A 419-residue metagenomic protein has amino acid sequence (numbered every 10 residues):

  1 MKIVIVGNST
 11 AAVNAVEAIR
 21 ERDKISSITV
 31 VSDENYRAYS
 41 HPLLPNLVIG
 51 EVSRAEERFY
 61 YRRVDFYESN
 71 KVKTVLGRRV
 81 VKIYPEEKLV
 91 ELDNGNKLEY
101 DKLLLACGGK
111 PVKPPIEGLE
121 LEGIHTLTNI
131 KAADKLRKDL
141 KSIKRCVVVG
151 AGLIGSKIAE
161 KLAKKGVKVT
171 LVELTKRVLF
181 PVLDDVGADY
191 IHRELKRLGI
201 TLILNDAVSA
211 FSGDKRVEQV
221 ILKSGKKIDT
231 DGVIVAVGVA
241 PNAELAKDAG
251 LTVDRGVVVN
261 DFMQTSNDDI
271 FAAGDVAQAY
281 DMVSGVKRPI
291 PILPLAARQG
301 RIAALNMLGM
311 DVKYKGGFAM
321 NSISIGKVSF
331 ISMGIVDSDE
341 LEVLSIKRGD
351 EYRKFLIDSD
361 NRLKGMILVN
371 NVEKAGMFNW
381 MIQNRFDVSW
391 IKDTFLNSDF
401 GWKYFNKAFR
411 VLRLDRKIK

Functional and structural regions predicted by a protein language model:
M1-K2, N8, E21, V276-G376: Mid-to-C-terminal Rossmann-like scaffold of FAD/NAD(P)H-dependent oxidoreductases
M1-K73, K161-L183: Beta1-alpha1 glycine-rich phosphate/pyrophosphate-binding loop at the start of Rossmann-like nucleotide-binding domains
M1-V4, Y60-V147, I221-K227, I234-A236 (+3 more regions): FAD-binding core/adjacent interface of flavoenzyme oxidoreductases
K2, K226-T252, V328-K407: C-terminal catalytic lobe of FAD-dependent flavoproteins
G7-T10, T128-N129, G150-I154: Glycine-rich Rossmann-fold phosphate-binding loop(s) that bind the pyrophosphate of adenine dinucleotide cofactors
I25-T29, E68-E91, L98, K164-V259: A Rossmann-like FAD-binding core segment of flavoenzymes
P111, N260-F271, S338-R353: FAD-binding beta-loop-beta segment adjacent to the flavin cofactor pocket
E120-K141, S212-I221, K226-I302, W390-I391: FAD-site-proximal beta/loop scaffold in flavoenzymes
